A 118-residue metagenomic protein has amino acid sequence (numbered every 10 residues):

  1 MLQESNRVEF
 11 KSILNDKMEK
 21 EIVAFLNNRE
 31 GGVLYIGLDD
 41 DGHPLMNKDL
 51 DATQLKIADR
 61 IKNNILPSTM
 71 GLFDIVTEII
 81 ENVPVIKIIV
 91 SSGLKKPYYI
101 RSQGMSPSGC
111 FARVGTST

Functional and structural regions predicted by a protein language model:
M1-T118: Conserved N-terminal catalytic/coupling substructures associated with nucleotide/phosphate chemistry
